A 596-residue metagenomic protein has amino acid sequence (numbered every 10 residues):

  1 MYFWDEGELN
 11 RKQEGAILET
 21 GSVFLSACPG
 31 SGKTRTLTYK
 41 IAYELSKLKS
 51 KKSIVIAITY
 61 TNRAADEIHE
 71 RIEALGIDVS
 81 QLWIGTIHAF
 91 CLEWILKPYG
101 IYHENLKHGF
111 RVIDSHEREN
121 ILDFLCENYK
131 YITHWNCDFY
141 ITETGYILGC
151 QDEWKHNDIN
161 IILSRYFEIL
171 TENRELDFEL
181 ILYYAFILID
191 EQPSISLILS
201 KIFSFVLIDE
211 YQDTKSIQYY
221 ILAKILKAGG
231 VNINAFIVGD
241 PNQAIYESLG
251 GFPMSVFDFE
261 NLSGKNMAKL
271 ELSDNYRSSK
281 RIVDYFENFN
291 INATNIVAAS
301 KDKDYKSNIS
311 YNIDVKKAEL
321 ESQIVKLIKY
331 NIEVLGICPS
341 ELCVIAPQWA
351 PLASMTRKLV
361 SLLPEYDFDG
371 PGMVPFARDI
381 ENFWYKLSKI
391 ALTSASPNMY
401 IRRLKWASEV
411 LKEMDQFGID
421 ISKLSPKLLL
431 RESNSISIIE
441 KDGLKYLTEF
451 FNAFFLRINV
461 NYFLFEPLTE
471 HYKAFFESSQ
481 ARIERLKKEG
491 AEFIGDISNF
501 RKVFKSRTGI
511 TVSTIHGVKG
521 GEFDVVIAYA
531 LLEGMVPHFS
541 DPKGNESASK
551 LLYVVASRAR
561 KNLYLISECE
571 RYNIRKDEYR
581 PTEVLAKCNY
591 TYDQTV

Functional and structural regions predicted by a protein language model:
M1-S26, S31, R35-T36, I54-I56 (+4 more regions): Accessory N-terminal region flanking or inserted into the helicase ATPase core in nucleic-acid motor proteins
M1-Y102, S513, S557: P-loop NTPase Walker
I101, S216-D304, D577, L585 (+1 more regions): Conserved RecA-like helicase ATPase core segment that couples NTP binding/hydrolysis to strand translocation
E104-R174, I419-E470: Coupling/switch/interface segments within P-loop NTPase motor domains and analogous charged loops in nucleic-acid
K265-A268, D274-P364: Helicase P-loop NTPase motor core
S361, G370-K405: Conserved short internal alpha-helix adjacent to the catalytic or cofactor-binding core of large enzyme scaffolds
A391-E570: Conserved helicase C-terminal RecA-like lobe
K561, L565-V596: Helicase C-terminal subdomain and adjacent C-terminal extension
